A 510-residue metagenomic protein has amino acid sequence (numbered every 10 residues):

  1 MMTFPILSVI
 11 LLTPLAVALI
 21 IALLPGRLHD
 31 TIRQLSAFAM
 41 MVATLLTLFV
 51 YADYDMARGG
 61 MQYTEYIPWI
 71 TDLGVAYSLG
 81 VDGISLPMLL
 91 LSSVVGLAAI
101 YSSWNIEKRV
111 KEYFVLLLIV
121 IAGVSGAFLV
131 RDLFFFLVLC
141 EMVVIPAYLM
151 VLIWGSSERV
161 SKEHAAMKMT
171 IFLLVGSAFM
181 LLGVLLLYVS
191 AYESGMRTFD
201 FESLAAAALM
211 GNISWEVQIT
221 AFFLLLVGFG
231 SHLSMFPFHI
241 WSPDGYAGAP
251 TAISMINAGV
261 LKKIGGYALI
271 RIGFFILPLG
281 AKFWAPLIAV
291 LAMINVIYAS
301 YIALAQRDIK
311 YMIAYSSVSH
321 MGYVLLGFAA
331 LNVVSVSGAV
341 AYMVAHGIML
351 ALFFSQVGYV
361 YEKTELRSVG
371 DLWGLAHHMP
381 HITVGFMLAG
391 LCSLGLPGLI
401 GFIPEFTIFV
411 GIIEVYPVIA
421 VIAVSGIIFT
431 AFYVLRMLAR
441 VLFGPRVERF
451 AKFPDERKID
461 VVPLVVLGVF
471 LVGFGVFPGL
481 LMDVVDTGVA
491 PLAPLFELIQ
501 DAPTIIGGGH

Functional and structural regions predicted by a protein language model:
M1-I6, I20-Y101, N105-V115, E193 (+3 more regions): Transmembrane helix-loop-helix hairpins at membrane boundaries of multipass inner-membrane proteins
M2-T13, V81-S92, F134-P146, Q218-F229 (+2 more regions): Structural signature of hydrophobic alpha-helical transmembrane segments
S8-L23, A37-V50, L89-S103, V120-I121 (+5 more regions): Central hydrophobic cores of alpha-helical transmembrane segments in multi-pass inner-membrane proteins across all
A18-L23, L48, L97-Y101, V124-G126 (+8 more regions): Alpha-helical transmembrane segments of multipass membrane proteins
L28-H29, E112-I119, G123-I213, V217 (+1 more regions): Alpha-helical multi-pass transmembrane bundles of energy-transducing inner-membrane proteins
D30-M41, H164-G176, M379-T383, K458-V466: Alpha-helical transmembrane segments and their helix-start/interface "positive-inside/aromatic belt" motifs in integral
Y54-V75, K162-A166, S177-F238, L269 (+6 more regions): Juxtamembrane/interfacial segments at transmembrane-helix boundaries in multi-pass membrane proteins
F236, L350-Q356, I419-K452: Predominantly late transmembrane helices and immediately cytosolic-facing juxtamembrane segments
